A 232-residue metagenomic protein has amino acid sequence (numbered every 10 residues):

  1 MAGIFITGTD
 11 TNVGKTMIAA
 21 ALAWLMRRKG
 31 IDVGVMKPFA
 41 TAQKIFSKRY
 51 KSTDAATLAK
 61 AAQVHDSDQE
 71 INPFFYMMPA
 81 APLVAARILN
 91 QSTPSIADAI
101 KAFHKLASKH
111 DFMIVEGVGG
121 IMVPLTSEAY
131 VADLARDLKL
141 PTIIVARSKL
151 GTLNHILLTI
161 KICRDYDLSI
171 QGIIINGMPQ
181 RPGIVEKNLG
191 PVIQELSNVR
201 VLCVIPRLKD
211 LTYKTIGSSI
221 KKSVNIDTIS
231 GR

Functional and structural regions predicted by a protein language model:
G3, M17-Q91, A97, H104-K105: N-terminal phosphate/diphosphate-binding loop that engages ATP/GTP or pyrophosphate donors across diverse enzyme folds
I6-T7: Hydrophobic anchor at the beta1->P-loop junction of P-loop NTPases
V13-G14: Conserved glycine(s) of the Walker
K37, I143-A146, Q171-G177: Short internal beta-strands
A81-L125, A132: Phosphate-binding/switch loop-helix module in NTP-utilizing enzymes
T126-D133, L157-I160, V185-P191: Charged helix-capping and loop-helix junction motifs
T126-S148: Inter-motif core of Ras-like GTPase G domains
K161-R232: C-terminal lobe/tail of nucleotide-utilizing enzymes
